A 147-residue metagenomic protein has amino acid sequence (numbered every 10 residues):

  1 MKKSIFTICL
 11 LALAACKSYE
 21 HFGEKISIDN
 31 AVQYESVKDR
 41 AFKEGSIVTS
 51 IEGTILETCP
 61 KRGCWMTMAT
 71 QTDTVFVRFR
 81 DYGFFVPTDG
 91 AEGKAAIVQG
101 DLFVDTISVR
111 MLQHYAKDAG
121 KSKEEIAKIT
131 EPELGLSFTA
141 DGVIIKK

Functional and structural regions predicted by a protein language model:
M1-A14: Sec-dependent bacterial lipoprotein signal peptides
C16-K147: OB-fold and OB-like single-stranded nucleic-acid-recognition modules and their adjacent interaction interfaces
